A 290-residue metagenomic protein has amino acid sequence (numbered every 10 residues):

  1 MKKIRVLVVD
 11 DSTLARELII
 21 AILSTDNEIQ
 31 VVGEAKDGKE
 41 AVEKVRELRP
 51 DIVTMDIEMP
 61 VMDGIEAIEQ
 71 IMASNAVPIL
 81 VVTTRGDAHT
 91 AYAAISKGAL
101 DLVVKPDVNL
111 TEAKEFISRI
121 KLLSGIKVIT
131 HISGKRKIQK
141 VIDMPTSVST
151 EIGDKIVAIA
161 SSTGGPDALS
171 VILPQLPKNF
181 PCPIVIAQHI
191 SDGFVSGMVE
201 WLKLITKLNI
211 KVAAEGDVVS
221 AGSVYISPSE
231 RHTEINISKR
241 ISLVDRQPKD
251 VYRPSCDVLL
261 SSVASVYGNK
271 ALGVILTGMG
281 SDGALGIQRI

Functional and structural regions predicted by a protein language model:
K2-I4, L14-I20, E28, K39-E40 (+2 more regions): Conserved acid/base catalytic micro-environments in cytosolic active-site loops
D10: Conserved acidic carboxylate
L23: Aromatic pocket-lining residues of Rossmann-like dinucleotide-binding sites
K36: Glycine-rich phosphate/oxyanion-binding loops and their immediately adjacent helices within cytosolic catalytic domains
